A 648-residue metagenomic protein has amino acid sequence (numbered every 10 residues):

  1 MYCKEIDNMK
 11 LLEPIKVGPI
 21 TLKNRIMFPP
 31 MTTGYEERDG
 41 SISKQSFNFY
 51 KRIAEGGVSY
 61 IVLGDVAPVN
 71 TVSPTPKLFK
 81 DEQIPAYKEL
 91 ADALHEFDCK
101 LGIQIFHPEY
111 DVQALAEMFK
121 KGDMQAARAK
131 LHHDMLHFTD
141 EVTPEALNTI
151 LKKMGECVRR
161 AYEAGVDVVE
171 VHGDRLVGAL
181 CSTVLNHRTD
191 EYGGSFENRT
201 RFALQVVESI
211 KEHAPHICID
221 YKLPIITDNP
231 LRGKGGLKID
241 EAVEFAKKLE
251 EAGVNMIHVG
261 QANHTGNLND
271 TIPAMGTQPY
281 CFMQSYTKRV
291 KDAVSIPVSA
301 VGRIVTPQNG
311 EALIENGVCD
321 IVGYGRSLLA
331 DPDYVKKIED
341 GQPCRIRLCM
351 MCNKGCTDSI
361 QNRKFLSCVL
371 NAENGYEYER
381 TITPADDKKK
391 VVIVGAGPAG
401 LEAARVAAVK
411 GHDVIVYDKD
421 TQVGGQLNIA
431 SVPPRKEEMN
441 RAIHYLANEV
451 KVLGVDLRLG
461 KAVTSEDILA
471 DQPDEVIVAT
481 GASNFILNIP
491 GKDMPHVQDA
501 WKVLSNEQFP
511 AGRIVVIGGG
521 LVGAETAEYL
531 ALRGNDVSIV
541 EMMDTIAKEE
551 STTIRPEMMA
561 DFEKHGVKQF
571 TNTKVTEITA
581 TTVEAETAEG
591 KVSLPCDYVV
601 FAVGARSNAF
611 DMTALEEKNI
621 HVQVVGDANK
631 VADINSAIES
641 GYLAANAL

Functional and structural regions predicted by a protein language model:
Y2-V394, P398, E402-V409, D413-V414 (+2 more regions): Flavin-dependent oxidoreductase catalytic cores
K23, V318, A470-Q472, P595: Alpha-helix C-terminal capping/helix-to-coil transition sites in glycosyltransferase folds
I219, V298, L457-L459, V497 (+3 more regions): Generic structural signal for residues in well-ordered beta-strands
D270-G276, D320, L427-R435, M542-A547 (+1 more regions): Short beta-alpha connecting loops at secondary-structure transitions that line or flank enzyme active sites
D386-Y417, R458-E466, T480-D493, W501-T552 (+2 more regions): Rossmann-like dinucleotide/flavin-binding elements
V416-L453, Y529-T573: Rossmann-like dinucleotide-binding cores of NAD(P)H-dependent redox enzymes
H444-F485, T576-T582: Feature captures the FAD/FMN-dependent oxidoreductase FAD-binding
